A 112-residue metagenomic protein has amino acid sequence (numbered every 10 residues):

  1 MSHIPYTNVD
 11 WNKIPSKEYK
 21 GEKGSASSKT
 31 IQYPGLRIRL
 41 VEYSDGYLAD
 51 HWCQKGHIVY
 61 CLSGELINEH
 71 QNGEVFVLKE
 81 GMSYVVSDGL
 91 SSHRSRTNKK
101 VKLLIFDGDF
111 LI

Functional and structural regions predicted by a protein language model:
M1-L40: A short, N-terminal "cap"/entry segment at the start of jelly-roll beta-barrel domains of the cupin/DSBH fold
T30, I38-E42, I58, S83 (+1 more regions): Conserved hydrophobic/aromatic beta-strand scaffold that supports enzyme active sites
P34-C53, S87-L90: Conserved short histidine dyad/triad with adjacent acidic residue
Y43, W52-N68: Short, conserved beta-strand element in jelly-roll/cupin
D50-H51, N68-E69, V86-S87, S91-N98: Short beta-strand His + acidic residue motifs that chelate non-heme Fe in jelly-roll/DSBH and cupin folds
N72-G89: Short acidic-glycine-tyrosine-enriched beta hairpin
V85-V86, K99-I112: A short hydrophobic beta-strand segment most commonly corresponding to one strand of the jelly-roll/cupin
